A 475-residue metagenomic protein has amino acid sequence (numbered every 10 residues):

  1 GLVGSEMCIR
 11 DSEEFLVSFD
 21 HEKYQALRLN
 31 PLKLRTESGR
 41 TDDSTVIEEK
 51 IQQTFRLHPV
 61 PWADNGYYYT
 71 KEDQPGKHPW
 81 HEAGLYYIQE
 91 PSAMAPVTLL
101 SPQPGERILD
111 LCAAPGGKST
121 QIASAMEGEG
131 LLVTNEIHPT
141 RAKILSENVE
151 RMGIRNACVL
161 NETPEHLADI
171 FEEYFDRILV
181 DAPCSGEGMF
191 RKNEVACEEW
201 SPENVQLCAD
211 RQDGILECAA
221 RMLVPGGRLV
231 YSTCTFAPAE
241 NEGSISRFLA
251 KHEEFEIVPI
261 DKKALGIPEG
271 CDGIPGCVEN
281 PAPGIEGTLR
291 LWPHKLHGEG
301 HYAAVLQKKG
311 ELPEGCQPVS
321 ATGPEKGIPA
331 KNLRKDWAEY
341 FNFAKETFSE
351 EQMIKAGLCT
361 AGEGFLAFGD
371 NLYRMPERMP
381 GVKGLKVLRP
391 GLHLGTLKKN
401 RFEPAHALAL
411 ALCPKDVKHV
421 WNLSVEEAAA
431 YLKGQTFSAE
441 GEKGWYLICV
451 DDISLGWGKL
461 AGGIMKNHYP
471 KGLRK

Functional and structural regions predicted by a protein language model:
S5-E6, E13-T54, E299-H301, K309-K475: Polybasic, low-complexity RNA-engagement segments
Q103-P104, A168-L179: A short acidic, Gly/Pro-enriched loop at the edge of an enzyme's catalytic core that lines a small-molecule cofactor
G105-C112: Conserved class I S-adenosyl-L-methionine
P115-G128: Conserved SAM-binding loop of SAM-dependent methyltransferases across substrates and taxa, primarily the Class I
E127, L223-P225: Helix-to-beta-strand junctions that scaffold the AdoMet/dcAdoMet cofactor pocket in Class I SAM-dependent enzymes
I137-E172: S-adenosyl-L-methionine
T140, D176-E217, C234-N241, K251 (+2 more regions): Mobile active-site "lid"/loop adjacent to the S-adenosyl-L-methionine
F175, R228-Y231, F236-A367, N371: Class I S-adenosyl-L-methionine
